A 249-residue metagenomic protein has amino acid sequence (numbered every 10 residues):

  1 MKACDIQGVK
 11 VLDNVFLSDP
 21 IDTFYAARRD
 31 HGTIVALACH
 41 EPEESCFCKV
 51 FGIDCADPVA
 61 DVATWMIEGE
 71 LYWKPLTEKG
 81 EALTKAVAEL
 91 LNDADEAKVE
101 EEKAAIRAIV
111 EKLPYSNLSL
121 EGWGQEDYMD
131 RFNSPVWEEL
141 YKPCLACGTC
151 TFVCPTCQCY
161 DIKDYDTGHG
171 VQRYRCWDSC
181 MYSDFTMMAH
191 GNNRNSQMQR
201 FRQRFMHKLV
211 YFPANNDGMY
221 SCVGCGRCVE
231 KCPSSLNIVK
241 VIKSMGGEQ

Functional and structural regions predicted by a protein language model:
M1-D127, C157: Iron-sulfur-associated redox domains of electron-transfer enzymes in respiratory and anaerobic energy metabolism
K2, G148, F152, E230: Short alpha-helical basic/polar micro-motif
Q7-G8, V153, K231-C232: Hydrophobic positions within alpha-helical membrane elements
D19, E41-P42, D54-P58, C147 (+4 more regions): Short secondary-structure junctions and interdomain/linker hinges
L120-K142, Y160-Q249: Ferredoxin-type iron-sulfur electron-transfer modules in oxidoreductases and energy-metabolism complexes
Y141-D161: Basic (Lys/Arg-enriched) interaction patch that binds polyanionic ligands
